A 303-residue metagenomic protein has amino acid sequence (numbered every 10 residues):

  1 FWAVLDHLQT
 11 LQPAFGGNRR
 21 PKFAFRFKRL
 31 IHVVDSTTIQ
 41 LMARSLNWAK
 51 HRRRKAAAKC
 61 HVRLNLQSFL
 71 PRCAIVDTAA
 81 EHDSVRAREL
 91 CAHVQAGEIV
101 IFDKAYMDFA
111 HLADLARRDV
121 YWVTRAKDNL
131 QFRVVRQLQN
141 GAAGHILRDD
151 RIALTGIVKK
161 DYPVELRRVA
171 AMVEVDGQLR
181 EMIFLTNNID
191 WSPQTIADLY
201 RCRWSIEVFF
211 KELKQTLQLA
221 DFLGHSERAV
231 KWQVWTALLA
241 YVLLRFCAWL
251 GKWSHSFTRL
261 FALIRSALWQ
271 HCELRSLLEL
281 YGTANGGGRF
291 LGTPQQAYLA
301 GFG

Functional and structural regions predicted by a protein language model:
W2-G303: Single, function-defining residue in the core of a domain
